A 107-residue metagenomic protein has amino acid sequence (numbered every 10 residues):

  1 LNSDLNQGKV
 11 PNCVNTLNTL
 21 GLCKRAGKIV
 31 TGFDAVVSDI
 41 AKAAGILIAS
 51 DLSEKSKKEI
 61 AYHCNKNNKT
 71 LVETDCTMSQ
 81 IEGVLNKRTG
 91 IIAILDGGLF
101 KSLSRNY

Functional and structural regions predicted by a protein language model:
L1-V14: Short, compositionally biased "basic patch" segments
S3-D4, G27, L103: Long, amphipathic alpha-helical "stalk/connector" segments that mediate intersubunit docking and mechanical coupling
V14-I48: N-terminal first-folded block
L22, F33-S38, K55-I81: Positively charged, polar, low-complexity stretches
A26-G27, A44-G45, N67-T70, G90: Short active-site oxyanion
S50-D51, D75, D96: Short secondary-structure boundary segments
E54-K55, G98: Short alpha-helical
S79-Y107: C-terminal structural segments of small proteins and small subunits
